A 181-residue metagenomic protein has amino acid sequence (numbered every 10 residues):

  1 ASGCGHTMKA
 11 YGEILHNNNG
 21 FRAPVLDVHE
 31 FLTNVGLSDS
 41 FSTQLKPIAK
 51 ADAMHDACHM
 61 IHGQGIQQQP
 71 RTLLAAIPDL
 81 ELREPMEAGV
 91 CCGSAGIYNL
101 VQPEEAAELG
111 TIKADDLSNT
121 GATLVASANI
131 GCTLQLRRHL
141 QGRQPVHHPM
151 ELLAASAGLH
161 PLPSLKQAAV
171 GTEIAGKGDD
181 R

Functional and structural regions predicted by a protein language model:
A1-R181: Iron-sulfur cluster-binding electron-transfer modules in prokaryotic oxidoreductases
